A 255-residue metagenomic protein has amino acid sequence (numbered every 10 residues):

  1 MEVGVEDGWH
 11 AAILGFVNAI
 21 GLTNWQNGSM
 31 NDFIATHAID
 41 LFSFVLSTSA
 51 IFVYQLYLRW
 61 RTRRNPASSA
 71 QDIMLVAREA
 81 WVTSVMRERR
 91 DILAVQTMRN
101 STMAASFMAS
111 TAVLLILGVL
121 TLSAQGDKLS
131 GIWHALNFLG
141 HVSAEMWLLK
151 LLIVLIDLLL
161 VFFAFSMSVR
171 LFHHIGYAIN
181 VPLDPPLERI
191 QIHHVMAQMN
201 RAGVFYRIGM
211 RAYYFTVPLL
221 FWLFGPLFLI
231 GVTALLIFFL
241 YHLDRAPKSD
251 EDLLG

Functional and structural regions predicted by a protein language model:
A12-H37: Short, strongly hydrophobic alpha-helical membrane anchors
D40-S68, S106-L120, L151-H173: Hydrophobic alpha-helical membrane-embedded segments
W60-M98: Membrane-interface amphipathic/juxtamembrane segments adjacent to transmembrane helices
D91-L114, N137-V161: Alpha-helical membrane-spanning segments of integral membrane proteins, especially the hydrophobic core of TM bundles
A94-L120, V204-I230: Transmembrane alpha-helical segments and their cytosolic interface motifs in multi-pass membrane proteins
L114-L139, W222-I230, L236-Y241: Juxtamembrane "helix exit" motif at the C-terminal ends of alpha-helical transmembrane segments in multi-pass membrane
D184-R211, F221: Hydrophobic alpha-helical transmembrane segments and adjacent short intramembrane/lumenal linkers of inner/organellar
L187, Y241-L253: Juxtamembrane membrane-interface segments at transmembrane alpha-helix termini
